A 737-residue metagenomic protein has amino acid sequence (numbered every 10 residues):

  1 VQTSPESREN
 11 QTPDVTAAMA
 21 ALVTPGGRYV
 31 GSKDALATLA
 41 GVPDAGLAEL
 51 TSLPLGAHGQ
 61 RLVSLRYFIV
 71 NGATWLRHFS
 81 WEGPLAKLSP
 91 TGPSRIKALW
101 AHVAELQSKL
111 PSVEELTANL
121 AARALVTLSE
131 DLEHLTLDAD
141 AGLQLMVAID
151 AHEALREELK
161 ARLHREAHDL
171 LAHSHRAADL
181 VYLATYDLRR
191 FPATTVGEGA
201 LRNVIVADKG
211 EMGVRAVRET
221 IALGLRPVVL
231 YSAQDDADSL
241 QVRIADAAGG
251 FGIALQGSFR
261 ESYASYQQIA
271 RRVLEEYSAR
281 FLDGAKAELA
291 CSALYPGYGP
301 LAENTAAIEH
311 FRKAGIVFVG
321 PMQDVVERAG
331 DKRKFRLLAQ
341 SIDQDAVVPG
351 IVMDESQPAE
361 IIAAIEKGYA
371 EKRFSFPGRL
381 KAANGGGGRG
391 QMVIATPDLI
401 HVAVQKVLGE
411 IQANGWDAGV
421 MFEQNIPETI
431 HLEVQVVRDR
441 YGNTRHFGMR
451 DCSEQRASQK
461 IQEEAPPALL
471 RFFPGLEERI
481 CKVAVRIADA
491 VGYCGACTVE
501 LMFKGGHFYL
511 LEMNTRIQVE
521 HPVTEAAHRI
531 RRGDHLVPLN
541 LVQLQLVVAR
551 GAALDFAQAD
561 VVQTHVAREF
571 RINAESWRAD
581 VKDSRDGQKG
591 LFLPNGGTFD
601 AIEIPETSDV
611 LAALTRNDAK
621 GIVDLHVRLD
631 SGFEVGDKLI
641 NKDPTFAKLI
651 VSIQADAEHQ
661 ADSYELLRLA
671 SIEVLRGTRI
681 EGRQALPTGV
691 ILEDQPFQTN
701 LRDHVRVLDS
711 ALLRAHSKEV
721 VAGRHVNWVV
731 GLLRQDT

Functional and structural regions predicted by a protein language model:
P13, A167-D343, D354-A363: ATP-binding N-terminal substructure of ATP-dependent carboxylate-amine bond-forming enzymes
M19-G46: Polyanion-binding surface elements
G26, G56, L65, V635-K638: Glycine-centered loop/turn motifs
A40-H78: Major-groove DNA-recognition helix of helix-turn-helix-type DNA-binding domains
W100, A104-Q107, P111-H175, D179: Dynamic "connector" segments at or just before major functional cores
S174, L180-D187, F191-V229, A248-G250 (+5 more regions): ATP-dependent carboxylate activation and anion-phosphoryl transfer catalytic cores that bind Mg-ATP to form
V228, Y295, V319, V347-V348 (+2 more regions): Structural detector of well-ordered beta-strand residues that form the stable sheet scaffold of enzyme domains
E366-R379: Acidic/histidine-enriched active-site and ligand-binding environments that engage anionic O-linkages
